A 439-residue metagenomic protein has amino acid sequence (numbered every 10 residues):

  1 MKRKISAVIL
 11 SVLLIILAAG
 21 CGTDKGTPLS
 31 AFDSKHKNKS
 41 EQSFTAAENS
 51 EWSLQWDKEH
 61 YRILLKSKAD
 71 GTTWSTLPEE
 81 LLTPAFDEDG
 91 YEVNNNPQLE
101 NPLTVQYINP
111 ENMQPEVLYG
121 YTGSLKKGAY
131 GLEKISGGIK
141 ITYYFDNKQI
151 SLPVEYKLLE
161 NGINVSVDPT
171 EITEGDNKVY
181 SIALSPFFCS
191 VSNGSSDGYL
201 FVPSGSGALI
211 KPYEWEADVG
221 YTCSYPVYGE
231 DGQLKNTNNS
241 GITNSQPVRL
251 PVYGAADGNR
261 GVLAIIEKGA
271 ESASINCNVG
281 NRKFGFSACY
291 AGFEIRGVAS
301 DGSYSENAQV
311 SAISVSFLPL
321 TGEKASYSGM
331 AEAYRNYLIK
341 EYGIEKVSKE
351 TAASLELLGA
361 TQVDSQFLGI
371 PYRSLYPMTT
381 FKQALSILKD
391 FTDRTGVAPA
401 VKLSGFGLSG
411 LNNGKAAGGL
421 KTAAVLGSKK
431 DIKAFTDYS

Functional and structural regions predicted by a protein language model:
K4-T23: Sec-dependent N-terminal signal peptides of Gram-positive bacterial secreted proteins and lipoproteins
V8, V154, P371-S374: A general structural-boundary detector
I16-L17, Y199, G418: Hydrophobic alpha-helical segments
C21-V347: N-terminal accessory beta-strand-rich subdomains and adjacent acidic, glycine-rich linkers that precede catalytic cores
L159-N161, T170-D176, K389-A398, Y438: Secondary-structure boundary elements
K349-D437: Aromatic-lined carbohydrate-binding/catalytic grooves of carbohydrate-active enzymes
